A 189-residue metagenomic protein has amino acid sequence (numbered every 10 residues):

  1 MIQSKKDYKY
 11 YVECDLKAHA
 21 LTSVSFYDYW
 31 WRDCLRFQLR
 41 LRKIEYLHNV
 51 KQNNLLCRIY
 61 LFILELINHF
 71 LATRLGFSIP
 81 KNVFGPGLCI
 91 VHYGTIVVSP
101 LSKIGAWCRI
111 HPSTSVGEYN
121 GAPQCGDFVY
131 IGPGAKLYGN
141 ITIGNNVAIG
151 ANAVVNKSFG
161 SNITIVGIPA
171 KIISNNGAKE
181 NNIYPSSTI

Functional and structural regions predicted by a protein language model:
M1-L75, E180-I189: Terminal amphipathic alpha-helical/low-complexity segments used for targeting or macromolecular assembly
L21-T22, N49, L55-C57, F62 (+7 more regions): A generic structural signal for ordered alpha-helices
L75, P86-G87, V91-P100, G105-A106 (+9 more regions): Left-handed beta-helix
G76, P80-N82: N-terminal signal-anchor transmembrane helix
I79, A170, I183-Y184: Generic preference for hydrophobic/aromatic residues in regular secondary structure cores
